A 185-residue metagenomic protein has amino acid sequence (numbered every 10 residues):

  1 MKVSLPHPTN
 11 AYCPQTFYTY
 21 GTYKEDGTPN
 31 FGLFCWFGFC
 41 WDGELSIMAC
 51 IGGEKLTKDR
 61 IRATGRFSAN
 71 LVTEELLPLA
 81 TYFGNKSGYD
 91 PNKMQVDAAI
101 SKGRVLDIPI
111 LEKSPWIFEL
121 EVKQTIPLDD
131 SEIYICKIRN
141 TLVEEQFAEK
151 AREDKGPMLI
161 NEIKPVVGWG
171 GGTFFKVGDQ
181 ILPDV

Functional and structural regions predicted by a protein language model:
M1-V185: Basic, polyanion-binding surface patches
